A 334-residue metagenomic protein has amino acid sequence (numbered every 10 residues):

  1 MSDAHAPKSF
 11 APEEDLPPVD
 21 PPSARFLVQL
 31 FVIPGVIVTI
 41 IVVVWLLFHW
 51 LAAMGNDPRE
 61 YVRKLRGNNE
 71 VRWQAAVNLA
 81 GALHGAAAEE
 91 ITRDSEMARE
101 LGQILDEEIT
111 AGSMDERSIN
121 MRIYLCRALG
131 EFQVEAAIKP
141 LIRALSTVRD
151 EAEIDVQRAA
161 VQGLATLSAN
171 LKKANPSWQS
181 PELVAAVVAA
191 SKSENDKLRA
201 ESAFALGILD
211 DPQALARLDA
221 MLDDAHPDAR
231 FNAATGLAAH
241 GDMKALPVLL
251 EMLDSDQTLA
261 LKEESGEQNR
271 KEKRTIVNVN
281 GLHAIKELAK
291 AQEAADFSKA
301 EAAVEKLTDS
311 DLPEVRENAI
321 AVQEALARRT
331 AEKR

Functional and structural regions predicted by a protein language model:
M1-V19: N-terminal intrinsically disordered, acidic low-complexity segments at the extreme N-terminus
P21-V38: N-terminal Sec-pathway targeting helices
L30-I33, W45-A52, R72-E90, R117-V134 (+8 more regions): Structural detector for internal amphipathic alpha-helices that build alpha-solenoid repeat scaffolds
V38-W45: Alpha-helical transmembrane segments
L51-R63, G85-G112, V134-T147, N170-S191 (+4 more regions): Amphipathic alpha-helical scaffolding segments comprising HEAT/armadillo-like alpha-solenoid repeats
P58-V77: Short extracytoplasmic/periplasmic juxtamembrane "stem" segments immediately C-terminal to an N-terminal membrane anchor
G67-N69, R117-S118, V148-E153, E194-N195 (+4 more regions): Short inter-helical turns and helix N-cap capping residues of alpha-solenoid HEAT/ARM repeat scaffolds
E301-R334: Hydrophilic extracytoplasmic domains
